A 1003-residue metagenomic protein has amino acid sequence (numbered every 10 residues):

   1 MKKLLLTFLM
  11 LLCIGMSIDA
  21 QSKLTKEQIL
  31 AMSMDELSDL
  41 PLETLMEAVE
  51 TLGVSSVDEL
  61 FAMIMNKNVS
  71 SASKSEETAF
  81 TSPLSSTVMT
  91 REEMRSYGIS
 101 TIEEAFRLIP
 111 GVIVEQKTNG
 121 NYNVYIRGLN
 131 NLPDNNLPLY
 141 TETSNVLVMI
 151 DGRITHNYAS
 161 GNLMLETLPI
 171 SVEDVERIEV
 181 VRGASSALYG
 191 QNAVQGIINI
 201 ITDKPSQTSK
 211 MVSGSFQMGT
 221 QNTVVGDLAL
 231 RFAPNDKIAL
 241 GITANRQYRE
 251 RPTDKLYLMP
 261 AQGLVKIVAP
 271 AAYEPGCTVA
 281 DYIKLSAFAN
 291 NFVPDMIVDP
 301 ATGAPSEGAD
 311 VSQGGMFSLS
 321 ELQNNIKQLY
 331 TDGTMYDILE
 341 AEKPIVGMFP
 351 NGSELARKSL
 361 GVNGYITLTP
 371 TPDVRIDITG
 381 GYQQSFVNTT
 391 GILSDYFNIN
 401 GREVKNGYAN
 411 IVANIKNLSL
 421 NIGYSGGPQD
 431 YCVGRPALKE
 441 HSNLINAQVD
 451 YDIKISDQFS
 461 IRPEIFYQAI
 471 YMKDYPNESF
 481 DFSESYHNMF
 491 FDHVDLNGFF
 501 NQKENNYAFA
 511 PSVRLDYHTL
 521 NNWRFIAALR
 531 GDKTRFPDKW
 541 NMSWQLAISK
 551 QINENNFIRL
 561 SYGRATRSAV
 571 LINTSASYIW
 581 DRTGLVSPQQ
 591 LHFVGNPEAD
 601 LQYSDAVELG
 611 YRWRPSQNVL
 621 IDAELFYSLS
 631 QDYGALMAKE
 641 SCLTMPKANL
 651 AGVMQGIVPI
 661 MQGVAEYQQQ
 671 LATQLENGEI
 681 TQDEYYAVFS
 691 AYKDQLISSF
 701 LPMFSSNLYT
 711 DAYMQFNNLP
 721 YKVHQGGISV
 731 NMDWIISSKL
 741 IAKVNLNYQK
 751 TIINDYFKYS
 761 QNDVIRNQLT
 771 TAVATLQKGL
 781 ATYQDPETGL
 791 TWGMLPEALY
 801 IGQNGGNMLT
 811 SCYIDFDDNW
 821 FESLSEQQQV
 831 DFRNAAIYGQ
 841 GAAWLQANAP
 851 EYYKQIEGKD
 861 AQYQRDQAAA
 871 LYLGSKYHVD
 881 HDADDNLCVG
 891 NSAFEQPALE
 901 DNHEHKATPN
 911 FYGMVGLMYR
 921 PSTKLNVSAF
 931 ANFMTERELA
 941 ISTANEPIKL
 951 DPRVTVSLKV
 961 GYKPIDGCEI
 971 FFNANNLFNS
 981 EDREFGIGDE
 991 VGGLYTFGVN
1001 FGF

Functional and structural regions predicted by a protein language model:
L52-A79, P83-S86, E103-I154: Extracytoplasmic beta-strand/coil segments of soluble accessory domains associated with Gram-negative outer-membrane
P138-L139, N145, R153-R182: Short acidic/polar hinge/loop motifs at secondary-structure boundaries that mediate gating or recognition
N157-N162, E173-E176, A187-L264, A356-V362 (+1 more regions): Outer-membrane beta-barrel translocator/receptor signature
N222-R249, L258-F386, N400, V404-N410 (+1 more regions): Transmembrane beta-barrel wall of Gram-negative outer-membrane proteins
T371, T379, N406-V412, S419-I422 (+5 more regions): Structural signature of Gram-negative outer-membrane beta-barrels, strongest in the C-terminal barrel of TonB-dependent
G401-V404, N414, K439-N443, E504 (+6 more regions): Outer-membrane beta-barrel signature, preferentially recognizing the C-terminal barrel domain of Gram-negative
H518-R524, G652, Q662-R937: Gram-negative outer-membrane beta-barrel transporters
K924, F933-A940, P947-D951, G961-F1003: C-terminal beta-signal and adjacent terminal beta-strands/loops of Gram-negative outer-membrane beta-barrel proteins
